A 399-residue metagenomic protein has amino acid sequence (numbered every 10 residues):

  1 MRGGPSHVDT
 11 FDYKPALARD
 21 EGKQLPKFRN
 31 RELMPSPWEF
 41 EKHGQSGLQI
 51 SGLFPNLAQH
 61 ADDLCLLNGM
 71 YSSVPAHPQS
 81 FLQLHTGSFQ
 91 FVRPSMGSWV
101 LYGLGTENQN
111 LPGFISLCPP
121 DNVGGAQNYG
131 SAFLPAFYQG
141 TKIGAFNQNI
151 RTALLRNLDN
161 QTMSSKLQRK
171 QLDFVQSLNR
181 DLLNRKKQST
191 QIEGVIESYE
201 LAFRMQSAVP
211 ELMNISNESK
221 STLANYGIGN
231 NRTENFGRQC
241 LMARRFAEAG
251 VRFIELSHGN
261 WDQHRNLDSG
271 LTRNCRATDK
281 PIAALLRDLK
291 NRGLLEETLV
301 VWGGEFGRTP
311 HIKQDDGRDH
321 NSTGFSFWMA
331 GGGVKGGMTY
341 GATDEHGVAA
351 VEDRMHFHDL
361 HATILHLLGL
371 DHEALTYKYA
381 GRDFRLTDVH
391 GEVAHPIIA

Functional and structural regions predicted by a protein language model:
M1-A399: Ligand-binding pockets and gating/stacking loops
